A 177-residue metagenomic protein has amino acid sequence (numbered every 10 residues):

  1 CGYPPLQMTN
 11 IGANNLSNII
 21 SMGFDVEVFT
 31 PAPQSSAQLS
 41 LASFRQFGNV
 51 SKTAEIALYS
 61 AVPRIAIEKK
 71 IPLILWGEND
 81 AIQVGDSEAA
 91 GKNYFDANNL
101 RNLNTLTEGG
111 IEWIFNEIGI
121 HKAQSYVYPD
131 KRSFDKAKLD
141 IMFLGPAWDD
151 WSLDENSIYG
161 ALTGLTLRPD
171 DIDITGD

Functional and structural regions predicted by a protein language model:
G2-D177: Nucleotide-activated chemistry modules centered on ATP-dependent adenylation/adenylyltransferase
